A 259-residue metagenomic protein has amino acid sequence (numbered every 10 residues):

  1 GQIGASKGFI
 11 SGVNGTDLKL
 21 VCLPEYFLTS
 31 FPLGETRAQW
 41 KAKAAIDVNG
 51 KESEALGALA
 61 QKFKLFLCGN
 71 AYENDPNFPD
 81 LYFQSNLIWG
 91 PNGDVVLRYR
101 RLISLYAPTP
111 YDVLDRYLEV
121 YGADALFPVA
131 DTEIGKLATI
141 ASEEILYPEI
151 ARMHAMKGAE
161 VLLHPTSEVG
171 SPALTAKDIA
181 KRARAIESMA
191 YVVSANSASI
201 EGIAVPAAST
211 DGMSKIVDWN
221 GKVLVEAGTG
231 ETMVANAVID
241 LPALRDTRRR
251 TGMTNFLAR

Functional and structural regions predicted by a protein language model:
Q2-I10, I145-R152: Short, acidic/polar
G4-N92, V96-R98, A107, E168-S188: Cys-nucleophile CN-hydrolase/nitrilase-fold catalytic domain and related Cys-dependent amidase chemistry that acts on
A45-C68, K136, S142-A235: CN hydrolase (nitrilase-like) catalytic-core segments centered on the catalytic cysteine and neighboring Lys/Glu
A58, D75-E160, G170-A183, R250: Active-site catalytic loop in hydrolytic enzyme cores
G69-A71, S85-I88, P128-A130, S214-I216 (+1 more regions): Short beta-strand scaffold segments in enzyme catalytic cores
D94-L97, K222-L224, R245: Short helix-loop capping/hinge motifs at secondary-structure junctions, enriched in acidic/polar residues
L105-V113, M233-R245: Short, surface-exposed linear segments at secondary-structure transitions and domain or protein termini
P242-R259: A conserved C-terminal secondary-structure "cap"
